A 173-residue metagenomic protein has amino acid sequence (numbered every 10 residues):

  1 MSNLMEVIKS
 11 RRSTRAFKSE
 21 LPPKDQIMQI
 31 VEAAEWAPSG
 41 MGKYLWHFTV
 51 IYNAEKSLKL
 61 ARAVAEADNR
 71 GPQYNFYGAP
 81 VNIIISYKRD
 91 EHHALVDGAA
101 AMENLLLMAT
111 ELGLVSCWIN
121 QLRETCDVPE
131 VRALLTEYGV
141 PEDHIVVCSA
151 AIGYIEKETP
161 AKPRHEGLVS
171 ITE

Functional and structural regions predicted by a protein language model:
M1-E173: Acidic, surface-exposed loops and disordered segments
